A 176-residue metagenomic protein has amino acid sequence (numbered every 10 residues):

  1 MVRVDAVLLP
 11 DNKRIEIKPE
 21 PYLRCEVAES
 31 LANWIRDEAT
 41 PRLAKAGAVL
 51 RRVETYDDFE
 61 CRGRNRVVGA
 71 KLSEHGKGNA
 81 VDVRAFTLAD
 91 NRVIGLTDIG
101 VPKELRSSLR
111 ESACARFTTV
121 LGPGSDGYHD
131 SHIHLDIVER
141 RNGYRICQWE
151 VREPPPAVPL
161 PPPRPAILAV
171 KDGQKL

Functional and structural regions predicted by a protein language model:
M1-V53: Active-site acidic/histidine clusters and adjacent loop/turn architecture that either coordinate catalytic ions
M1-V7, E29, T40, L72-L176: Catalytic cores and adjacent binding grooves of peptidoglycan-active enzymes
D11-E16, A44, R52, G63 (+3 more regions): Polybasic/polar functional segments that serve as interface/processing modules
N12-I17, D58-E60, A85-L88, S108-L109: Short amphipathic alpha-helical segments, especially helix-boundary/capping motifs
A44-G78: Active-site-adjacent substructure of cysteine-protease-like catalytic cores
